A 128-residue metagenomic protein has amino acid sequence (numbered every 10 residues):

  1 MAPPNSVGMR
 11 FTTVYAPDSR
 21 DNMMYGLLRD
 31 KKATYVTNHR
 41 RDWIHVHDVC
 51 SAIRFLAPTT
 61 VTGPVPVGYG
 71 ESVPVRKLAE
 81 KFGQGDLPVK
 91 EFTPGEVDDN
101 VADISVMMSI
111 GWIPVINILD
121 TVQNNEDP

Functional and structural regions predicted by a protein language model:
M1-D42, V46-H47: NAD(P)-dependent short-chain dehydrogenase/reductase
G8, W43, S72, V101-A102 (+1 more regions): Short aromatic/basic micro-patch
V14-P17, T34-R40, V65-V73, P94-E96 (+1 more regions): Glycine-rich Rossmann NAD(P)(H)-binding loop
D21, V46, V75, P114-I118: Amphipathic alpha-helical segment in the mid-to-C-terminal domain of diverse UDP/GDP-sugar glycosyltransferases
M24, V46-R54, L119-Q123: Short, amphipathic alpha-helical "lid/cap" segments that border enzyme active or binding sites
D30, L56-T59, I110, P128: Generic structural signal for alpha-helix termini and adjacent loop/cap motifs
C50-A52, P58-D98, D103-I104: Mid/C-terminal beta-alpha module of Rossmann-like enzyme folds, strongest in SDR-family dehydrogenases/epimerases
S105, N117-P128: Amphipathic terminal alpha-helices
